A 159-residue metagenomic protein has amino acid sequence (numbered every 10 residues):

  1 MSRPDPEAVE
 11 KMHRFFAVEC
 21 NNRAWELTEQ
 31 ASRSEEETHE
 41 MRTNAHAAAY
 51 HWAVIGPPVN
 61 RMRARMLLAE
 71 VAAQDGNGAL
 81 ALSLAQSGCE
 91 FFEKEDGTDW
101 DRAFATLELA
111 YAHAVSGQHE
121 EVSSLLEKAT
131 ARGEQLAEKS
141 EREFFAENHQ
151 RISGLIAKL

Functional and structural regions predicted by a protein language model:
P6, W25, A45-A53, Q86-K94 (+1 more regions): Amphipathic alpha-helical segments of tetratricopeptide repeats
K11-E19, T38-H39, V59, W100 (+1 more regions): Residue signature of alpha-solenoid helical repeat architecture, marking inter-repeat boundaries and helix-start
V18-E19, R63, F104, E143-F144: Residue register of alpha-helical TPR repeats
E35-A47, N77-Q86, L125: Helix-turn-helix repeat elements of alpha-solenoid scaffolds
A110-H119, H149-L159: Alpha-helical linker/edge segments of TPR/alpha-solenoid repeat scaffolds and analogous pre-/post-domain helices
